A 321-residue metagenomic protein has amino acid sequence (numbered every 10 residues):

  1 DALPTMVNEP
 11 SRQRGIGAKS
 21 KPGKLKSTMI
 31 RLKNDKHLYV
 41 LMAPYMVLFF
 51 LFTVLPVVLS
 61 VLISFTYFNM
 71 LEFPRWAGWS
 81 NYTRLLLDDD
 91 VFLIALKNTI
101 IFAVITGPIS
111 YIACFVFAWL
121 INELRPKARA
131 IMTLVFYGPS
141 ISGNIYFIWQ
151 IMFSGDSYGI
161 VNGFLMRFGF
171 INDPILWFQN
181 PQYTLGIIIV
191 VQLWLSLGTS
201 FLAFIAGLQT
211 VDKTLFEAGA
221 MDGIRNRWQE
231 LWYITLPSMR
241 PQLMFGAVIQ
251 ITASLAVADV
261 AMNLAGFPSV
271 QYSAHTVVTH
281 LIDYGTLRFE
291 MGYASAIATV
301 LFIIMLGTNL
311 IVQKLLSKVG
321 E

Functional and structural regions predicted by a protein language model:
D1-L32: Short, Lys/Arg-rich, polar N-terminal cytosolic tail immediately upstream of the first transmembrane signal-anchor
R31-E321: A structural signal for multi-pass alpha-helical bundles of membrane permease subunits that mediate small-molecule
